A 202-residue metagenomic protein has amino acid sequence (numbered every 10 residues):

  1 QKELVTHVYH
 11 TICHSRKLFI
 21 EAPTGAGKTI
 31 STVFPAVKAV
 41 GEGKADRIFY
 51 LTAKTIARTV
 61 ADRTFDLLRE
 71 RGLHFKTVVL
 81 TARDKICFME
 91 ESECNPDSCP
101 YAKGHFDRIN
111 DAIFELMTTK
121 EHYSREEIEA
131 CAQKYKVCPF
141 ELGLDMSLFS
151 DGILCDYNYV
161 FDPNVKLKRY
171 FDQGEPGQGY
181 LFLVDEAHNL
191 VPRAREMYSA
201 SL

Functional and structural regions predicted by a protein language model:
Q1-E21: Conserved pre-motif I regulatory segment
Q1-V8, V33-A36, G143: Generic hydrophobic alpha-helical segments
Y9-H10, T29-G43, T64-L68: Walker A/P-loop NTP-binding motif
H14-F34: Walker A/P-loop
R16-I20, D46-I48, G152-C155, Y180-F182: Generic beta-sheet signal
I20-G27, T52, I56, Y198: Alpha-helix capping and helix-loop boundary segments enriched in small/acidic/polar residues
T32, T59, R63, Y135-G152 (+1 more regions): Signature of the SF2 helicase/ATPase Hel1-core->accessory helical subdomain module
K44-I153, N158-F161: A substrate-engagement module of RecA-like helicase motors
